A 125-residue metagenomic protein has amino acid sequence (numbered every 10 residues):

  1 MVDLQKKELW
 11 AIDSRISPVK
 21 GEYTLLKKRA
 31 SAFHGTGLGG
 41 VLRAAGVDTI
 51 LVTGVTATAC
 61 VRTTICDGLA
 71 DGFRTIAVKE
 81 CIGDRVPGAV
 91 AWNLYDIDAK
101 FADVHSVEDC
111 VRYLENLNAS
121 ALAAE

Functional and structural regions predicted by a protein language model:
M1-E125: Active-site-adjacent betaalpha module
